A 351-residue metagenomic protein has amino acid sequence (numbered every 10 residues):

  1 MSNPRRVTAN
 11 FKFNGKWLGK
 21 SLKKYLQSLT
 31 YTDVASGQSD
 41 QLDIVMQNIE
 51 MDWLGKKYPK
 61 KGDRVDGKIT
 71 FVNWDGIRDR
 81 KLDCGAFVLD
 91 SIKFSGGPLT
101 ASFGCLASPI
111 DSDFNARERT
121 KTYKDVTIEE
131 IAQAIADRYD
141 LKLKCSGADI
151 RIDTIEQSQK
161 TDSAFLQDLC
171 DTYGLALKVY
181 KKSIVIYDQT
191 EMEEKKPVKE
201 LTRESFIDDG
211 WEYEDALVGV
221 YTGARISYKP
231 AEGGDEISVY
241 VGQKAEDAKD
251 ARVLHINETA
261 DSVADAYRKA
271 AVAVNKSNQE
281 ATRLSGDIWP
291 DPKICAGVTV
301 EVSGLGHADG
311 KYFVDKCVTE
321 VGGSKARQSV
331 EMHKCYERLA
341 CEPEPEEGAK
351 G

Functional and structural regions predicted by a protein language model:
M1-I110: Assembly/oligomerization scaffold segments
S2, T100-I110, C145-E212: Short beta-strand-centered interaction patches in the first periplasmic/extracellular domains of large envelope
L29-K60, I207-G351: An acidic/polar, Gly/Ser/Thr-rich interaction patch typically located in mid-to-C-terminal regions of proteins
D43-I44, C105, R119-K144, Q157-Y180 (+2 more regions): Amphipathic, non-transmembrane alpha-helical segments in extracytoplasmic/periplasmic proteins
D43-V45, D66-K68, A86-D90, S102-L106 (+6 more regions): Soluble periplasmic/extracytoplasmic beta-strand elements of cell-envelope proteins
D79-S95, T190-E193, F313-K325: Short, compositionally biased
A86, E129-A132, S163-Q167, D208 (+3 more regions): Extracytoplasmic/secreted envelope proteins and their assembly/folding machinery, especially bacterial periplasmic
D111-R117: Acidic/histidine-rich, surface-exposed loop or edge segments in extracytoplasmic proteins
